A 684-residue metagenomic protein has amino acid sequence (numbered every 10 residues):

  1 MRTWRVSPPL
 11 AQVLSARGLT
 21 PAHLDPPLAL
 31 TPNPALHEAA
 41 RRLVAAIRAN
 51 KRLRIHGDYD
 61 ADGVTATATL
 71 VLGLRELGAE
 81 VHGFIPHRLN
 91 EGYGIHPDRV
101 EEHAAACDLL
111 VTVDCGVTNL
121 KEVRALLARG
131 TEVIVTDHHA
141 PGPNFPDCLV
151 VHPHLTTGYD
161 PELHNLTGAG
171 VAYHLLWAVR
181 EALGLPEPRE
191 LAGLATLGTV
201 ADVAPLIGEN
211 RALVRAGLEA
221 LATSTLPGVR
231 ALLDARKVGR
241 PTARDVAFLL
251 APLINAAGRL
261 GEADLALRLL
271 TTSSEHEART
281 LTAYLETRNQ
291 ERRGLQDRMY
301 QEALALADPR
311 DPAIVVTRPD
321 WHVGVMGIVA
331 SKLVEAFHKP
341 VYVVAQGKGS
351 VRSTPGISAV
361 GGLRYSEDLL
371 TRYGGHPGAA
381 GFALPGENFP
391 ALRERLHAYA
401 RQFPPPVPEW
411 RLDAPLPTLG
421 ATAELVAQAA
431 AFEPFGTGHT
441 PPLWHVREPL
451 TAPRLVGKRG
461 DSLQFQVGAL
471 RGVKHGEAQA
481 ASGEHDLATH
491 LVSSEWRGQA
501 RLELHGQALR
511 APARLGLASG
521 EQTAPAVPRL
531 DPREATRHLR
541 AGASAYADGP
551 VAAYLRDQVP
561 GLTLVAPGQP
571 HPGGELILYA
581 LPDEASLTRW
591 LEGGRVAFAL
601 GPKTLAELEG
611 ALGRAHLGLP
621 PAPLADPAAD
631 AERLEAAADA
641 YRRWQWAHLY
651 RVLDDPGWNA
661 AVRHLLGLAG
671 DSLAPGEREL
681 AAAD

Functional and structural regions predicted by a protein language model:
M1-L109, R129-G130, R180-A391, R459: Hydrophobic helix-and-loop "lid/oligomerization" segment in the mid-to-C-terminal part of catalytic domains
Q12, R75, R211-P252, A256-L304 (+6 more regions): Acidic, two-metal ion nucleic-acid-processing modules in DNA metabolism proteins
T69, N144-V200, E387, F598-P621: Short alpha-helices
F84, V113, T136-H138, V151-P153 (+3 more regions): Generic beta-sheet signal
L89-E91, N119, H139-N144, T157-Y159 (+4 more regions): Short gly/pro/ser/thr-enriched loop/turn and capping motifs at secondary-structure boundaries
V113-T167: Histidine/acidic-residue-rich, glycine-tolerant segments that coordinate divalent metal ions
K121-L126, I314, V329-K332, E424 (+2 more regions): A short acidic, amphipathic alpha-helical/loop segment
P572-E607: Conserved RecA-like helicase motor core of SF1/SF2 enzymes
